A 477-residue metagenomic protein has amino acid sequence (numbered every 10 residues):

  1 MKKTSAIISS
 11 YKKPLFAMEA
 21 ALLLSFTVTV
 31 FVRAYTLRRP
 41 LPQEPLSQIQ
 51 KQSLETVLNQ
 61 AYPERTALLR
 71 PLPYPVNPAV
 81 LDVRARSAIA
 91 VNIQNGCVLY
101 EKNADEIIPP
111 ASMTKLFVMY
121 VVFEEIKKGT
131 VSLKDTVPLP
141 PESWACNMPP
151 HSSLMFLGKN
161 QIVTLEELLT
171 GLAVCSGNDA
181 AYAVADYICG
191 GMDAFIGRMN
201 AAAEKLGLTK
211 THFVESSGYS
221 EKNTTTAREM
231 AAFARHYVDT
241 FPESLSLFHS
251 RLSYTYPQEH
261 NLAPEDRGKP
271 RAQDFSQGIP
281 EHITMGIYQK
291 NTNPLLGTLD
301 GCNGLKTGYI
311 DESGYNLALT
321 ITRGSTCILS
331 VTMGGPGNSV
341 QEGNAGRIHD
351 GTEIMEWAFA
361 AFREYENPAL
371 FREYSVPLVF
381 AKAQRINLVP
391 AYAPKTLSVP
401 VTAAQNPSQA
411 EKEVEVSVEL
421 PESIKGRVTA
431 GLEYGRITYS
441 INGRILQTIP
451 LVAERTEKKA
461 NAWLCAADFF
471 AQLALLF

Functional and structural regions predicted by a protein language model:
K3-A21: N-terminal Sec-pathway targeting helices
I7, L37-A231, R235-T240, P257: Active-site-adjacent loops and short helices of periplasmic peptidoglycan-processing enzymes
M18-V30: Hydrophobic membrane-insertion alpha-helices, especially the h-region of bacterial N-terminal signal peptides
V30-A34, L208-T209, E221-T224, R228-F477: Domain-terminus/edge residues, biased toward the C-terminal soluble/receptor-binding domains of extracytoplasmic
